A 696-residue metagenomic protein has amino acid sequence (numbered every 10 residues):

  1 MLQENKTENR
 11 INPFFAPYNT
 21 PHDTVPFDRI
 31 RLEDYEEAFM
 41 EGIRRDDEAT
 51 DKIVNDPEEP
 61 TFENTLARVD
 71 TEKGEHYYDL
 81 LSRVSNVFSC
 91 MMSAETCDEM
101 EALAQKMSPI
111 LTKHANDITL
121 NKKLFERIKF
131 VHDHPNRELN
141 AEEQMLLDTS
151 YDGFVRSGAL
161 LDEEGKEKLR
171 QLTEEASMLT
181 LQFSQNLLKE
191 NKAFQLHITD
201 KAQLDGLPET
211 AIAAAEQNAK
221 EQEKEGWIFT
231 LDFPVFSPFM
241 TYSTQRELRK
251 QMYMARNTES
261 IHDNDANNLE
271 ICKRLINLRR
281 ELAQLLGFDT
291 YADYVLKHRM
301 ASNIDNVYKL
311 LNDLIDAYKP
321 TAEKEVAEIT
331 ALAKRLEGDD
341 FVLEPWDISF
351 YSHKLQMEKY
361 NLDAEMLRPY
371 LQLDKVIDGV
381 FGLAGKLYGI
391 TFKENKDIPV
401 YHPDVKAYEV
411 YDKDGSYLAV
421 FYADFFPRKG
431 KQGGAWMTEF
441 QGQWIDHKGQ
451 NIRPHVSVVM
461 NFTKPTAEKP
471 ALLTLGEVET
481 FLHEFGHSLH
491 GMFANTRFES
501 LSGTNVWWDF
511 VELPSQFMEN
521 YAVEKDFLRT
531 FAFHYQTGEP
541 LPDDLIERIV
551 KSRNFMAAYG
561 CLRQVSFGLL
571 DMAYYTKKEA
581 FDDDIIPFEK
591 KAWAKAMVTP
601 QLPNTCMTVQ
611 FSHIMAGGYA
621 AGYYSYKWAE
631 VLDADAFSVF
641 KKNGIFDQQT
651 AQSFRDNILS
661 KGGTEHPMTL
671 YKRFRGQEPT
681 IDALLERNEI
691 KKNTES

Functional and structural regions predicted by a protein language model:
L2-E37, E41, D205, G226-I228 (+9 more regions): C-terminal, non-catalytic "cap/extension" segments appended to globular domains
L2-E41, R45-D46, S89-M92, E99-S302 (+2 more regions): His/Asp/Glu-rich acidic catalytic environments and adjacent acidic regulatory segments
F15-D23, K52-N55, D152-S157, Y360-L362 (+1 more regions): Short, charged/polar, low-complexity loop and linker segments that flank or interrupt alpha-helical bundles
F27-F39, F62-V69, N264-N268, V307-L314 (+2 more regions): Membrane-entry segments of alpha-helical transmembrane domains in multi-pass membrane proteins
I43-E138, L562-M572, K578-A594, Q601 (+3 more regions): C-terminal non-catalytic alpha-helical accessory regions
Y78-V87, D148, D152, M254 (+3 more regions): Short, hydrophobic/amphipathic alpha-helical patches that form generic packing surfaces within helical domains
E142, L146-L147, R170, M178 (+10 more regions): Active-site-proximal, well-structured secondary-structure segments within enzyme catalytic domains
T463-L482: Short pre-active-site segment immediately N-terminal to the catalytic Zn-binding motif
